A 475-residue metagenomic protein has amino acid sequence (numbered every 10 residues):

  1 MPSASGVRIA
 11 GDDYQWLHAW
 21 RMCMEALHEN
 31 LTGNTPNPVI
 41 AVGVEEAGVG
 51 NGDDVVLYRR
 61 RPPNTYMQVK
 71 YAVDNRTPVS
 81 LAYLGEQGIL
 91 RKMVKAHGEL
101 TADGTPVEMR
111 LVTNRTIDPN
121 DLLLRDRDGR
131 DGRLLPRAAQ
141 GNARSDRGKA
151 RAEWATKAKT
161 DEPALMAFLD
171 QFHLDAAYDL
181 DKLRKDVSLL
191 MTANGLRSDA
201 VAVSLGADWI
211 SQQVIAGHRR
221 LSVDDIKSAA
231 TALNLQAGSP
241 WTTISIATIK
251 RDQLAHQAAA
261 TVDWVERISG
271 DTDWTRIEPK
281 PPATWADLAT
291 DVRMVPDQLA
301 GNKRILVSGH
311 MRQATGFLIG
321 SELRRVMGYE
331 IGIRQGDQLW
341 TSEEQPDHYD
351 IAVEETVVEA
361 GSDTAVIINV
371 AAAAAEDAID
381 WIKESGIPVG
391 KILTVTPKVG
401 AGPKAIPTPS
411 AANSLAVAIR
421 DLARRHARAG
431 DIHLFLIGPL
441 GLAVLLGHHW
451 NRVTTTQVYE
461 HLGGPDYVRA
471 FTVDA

Functional and structural regions predicted by a protein language model:
M1-A10, R61, Q68-D263: Acidic metal-coordinating catalytic centers involved in nucleic-acid phosphodiester chemistry
R8-L84: Catalytic centers of nucleases
R115-D118, L306-F317, N369-A375, H433-V444: Gly/Ser/Thr-rich loops at beta-strand to alpha-helix junctions that form or flank small-molecule/cofactor-binding
L254, D347-A418: Redox- and metal-dependent alpha/beta enzyme cores, enriched for Fe-S-associated oxidoreductases and cofactor-handling
D287-D297, T408-G430, L442: A short, acidic, amphipathic alpha-helical segment used as a generic capping/interface helix at domain edges
P296, A300-Q338, E344, L442-V444 (+2 more regions): Hydrophobic, ordered structural segments
R324-E354, P397-A405, V458-A475: Long, charge-dense
R420-A475: C-terminal functional regions that serve as terminal interaction/effector modules
